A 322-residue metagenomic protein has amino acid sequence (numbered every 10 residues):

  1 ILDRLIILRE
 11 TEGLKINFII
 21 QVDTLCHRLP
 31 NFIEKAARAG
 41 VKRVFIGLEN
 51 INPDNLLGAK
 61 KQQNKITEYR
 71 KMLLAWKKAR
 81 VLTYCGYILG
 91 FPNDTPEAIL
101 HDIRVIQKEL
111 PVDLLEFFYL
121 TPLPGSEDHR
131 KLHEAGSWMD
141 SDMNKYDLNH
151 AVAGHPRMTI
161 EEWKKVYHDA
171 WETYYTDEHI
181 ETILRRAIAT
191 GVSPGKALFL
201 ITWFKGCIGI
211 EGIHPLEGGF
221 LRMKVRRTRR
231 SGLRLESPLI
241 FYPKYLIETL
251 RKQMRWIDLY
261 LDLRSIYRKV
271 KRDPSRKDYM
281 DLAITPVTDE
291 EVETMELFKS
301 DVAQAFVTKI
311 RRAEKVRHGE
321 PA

Functional and structural regions predicted by a protein language model:
L5-K196, P274-A322: A structural motif corresponding to the C-terminal lobe/cap of the Radical SAM core domain
T182-S231: Non-catalytic, C-terminal membrane-associated alpha-helical segments of glycosyltransferases
E211-A322: C-terminal non-catalytic accessory extensions
